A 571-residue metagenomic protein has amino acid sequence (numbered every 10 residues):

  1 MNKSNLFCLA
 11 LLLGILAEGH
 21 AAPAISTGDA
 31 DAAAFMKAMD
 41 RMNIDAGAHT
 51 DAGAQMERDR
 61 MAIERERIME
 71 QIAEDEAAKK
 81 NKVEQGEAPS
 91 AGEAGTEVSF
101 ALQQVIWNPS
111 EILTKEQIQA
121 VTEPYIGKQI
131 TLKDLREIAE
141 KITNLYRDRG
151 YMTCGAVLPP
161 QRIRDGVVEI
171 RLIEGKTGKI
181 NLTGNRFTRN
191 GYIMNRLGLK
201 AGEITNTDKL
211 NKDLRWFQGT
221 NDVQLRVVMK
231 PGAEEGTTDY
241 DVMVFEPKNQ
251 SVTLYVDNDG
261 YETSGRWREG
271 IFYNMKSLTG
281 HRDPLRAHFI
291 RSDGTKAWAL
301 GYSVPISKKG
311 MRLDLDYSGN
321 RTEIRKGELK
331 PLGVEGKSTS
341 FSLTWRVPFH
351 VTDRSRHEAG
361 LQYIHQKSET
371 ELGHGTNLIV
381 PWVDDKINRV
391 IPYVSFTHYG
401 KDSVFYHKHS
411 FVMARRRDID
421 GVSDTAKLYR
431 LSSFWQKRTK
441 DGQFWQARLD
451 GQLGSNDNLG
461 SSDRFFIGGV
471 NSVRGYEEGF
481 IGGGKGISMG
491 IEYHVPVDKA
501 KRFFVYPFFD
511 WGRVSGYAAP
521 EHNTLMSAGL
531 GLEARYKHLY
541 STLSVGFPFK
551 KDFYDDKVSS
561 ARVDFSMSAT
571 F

Functional and structural regions predicted by a protein language model:
P23-G260, H288-A297, Y429, L449: Periplasmic polypeptide-binding modules associated with outer-membrane biogenesis and secretion
T220, E235, E262-R266, R291-A297 (+10 more regions): Transmembrane beta-barrel outer-membrane domains
L225, Q250-V252, T279-L285, K308-L313 (+6 more regions): Repeated loop/turn-to-beta-strand initiation elements of outer-membrane beta-barrel proteins
Y240, I271-Y273, L300-Y302, L343-W345 (+9 more regions): Membrane-embedded beta-strands of outer-membrane beta-barrel proteins, especially the hydrophobic/small aromatic
Q250-G260, I271-S277, H281-D293, L300 (+5 more regions): Transmembrane beta-strand segments that form the barrel wall of outer-membrane beta-barrel proteins
M275-T279, G301-K308, R346-T352, I391-D402 (+5 more regions): Outer-membrane beta-barrel proteins
R312-D457, S515: Transmembrane beta-strand segments of outer-membrane beta-barrel domains in Gram-negative and organellar OMPs
F411, G421-F571: C-terminal transmembrane beta-barrel domains of outer membrane proteins
